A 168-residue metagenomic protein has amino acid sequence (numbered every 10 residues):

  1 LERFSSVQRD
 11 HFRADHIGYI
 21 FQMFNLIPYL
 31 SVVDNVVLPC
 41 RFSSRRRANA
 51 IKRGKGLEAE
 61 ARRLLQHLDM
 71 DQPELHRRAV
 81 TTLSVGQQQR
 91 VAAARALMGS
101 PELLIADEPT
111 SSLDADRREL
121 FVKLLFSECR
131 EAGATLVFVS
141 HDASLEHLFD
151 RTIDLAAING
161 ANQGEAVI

Functional and structural regions predicted by a protein language model:
L30-P39: Short coil-to-helix segment of the ABC ATPase nucleotide-binding domain corresponding to the Q-loop/switch region
S44, K52-E74: Conserved ABC ATPase "signature" region
A79-L83, Q87: Conserved ABC ATPase signature
A93: Hydrophobic anchor residue at the start of the ABC signature
S100: Conserved catalytic motifs of ABC-family nucleotide-binding domains
L104-D107: Catalytic Walker B motif of ABC-type/P-loop ATPase nucleotide-binding domains
D114: ABC-family nucleotide-binding domains
